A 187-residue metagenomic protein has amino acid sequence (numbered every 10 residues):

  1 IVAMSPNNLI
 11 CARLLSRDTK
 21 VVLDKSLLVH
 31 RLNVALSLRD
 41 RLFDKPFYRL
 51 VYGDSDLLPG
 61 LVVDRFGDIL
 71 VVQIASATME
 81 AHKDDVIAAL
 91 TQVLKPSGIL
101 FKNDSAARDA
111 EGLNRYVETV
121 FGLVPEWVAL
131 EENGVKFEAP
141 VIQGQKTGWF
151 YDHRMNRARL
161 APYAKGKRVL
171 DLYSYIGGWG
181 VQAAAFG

Functional and structural regions predicted by a protein language model:
I1, I69-V71, S97-I99, R168: Structural motif
I1-G67: Non-catalytic accessory regions of SAM-dependent methyltransferases
V2-A3, L70-Q73, L130, K136-A139: Short hydrophobic-aromatic micro-motifs
V51-D64, E80-F150: Non-catalytic substrate-recognition/targeting regions of SAM-dependent transferases
G67-E80: A short interface-forming secondary-structure element
D68, F137, N156, Y173: Conserved hydrophobic/aromatic pocket- or pore-lining residues that grip, position, or stack substrates in active sites
R159-G187: Conserved SAM/SAH cofactor-binding pocket of Class I
